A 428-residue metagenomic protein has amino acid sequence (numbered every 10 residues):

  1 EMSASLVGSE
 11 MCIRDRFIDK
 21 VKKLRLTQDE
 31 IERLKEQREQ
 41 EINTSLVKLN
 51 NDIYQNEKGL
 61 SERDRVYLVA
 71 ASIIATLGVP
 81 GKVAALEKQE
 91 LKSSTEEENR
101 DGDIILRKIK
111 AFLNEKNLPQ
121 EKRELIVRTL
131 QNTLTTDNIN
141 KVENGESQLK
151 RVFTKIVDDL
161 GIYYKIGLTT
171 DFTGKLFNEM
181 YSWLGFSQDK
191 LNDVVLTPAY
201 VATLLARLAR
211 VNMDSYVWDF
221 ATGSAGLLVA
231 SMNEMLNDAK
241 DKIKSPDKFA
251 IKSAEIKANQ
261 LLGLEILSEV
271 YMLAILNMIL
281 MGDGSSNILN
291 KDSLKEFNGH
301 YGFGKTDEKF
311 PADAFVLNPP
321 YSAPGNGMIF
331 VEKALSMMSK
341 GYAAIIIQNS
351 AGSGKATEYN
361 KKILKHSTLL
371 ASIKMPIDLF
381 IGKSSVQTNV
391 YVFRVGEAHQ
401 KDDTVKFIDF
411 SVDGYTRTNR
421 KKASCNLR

Functional and structural regions predicted by a protein language model:
M2-G8: Single conserved hydrophobic/aromatic residue that forms the stacking wall/gate of nucleotide- or nucleobase-binding
M11-C12: Active-site loops and adjacent core secondary-structure elements that bind or stabilize anionic groups
Q40-S61, I156-G161: Short amphipathic alpha-helical segments and their helix-coil junctions
Q55-V69, I166-D171: Structural motif
Y67-P80, I275-I279: Short, hydrophobic/amphipathic alpha-helical patches that form generic packing surfaces within helical domains
I74, G78-G185: Long recognition/docking surfaces used for binding and targeting
N192-A314, P324, K340, N349-S350: Conserved S-adenosyl-L-methionine
G302-F303, D307-R428: A conserved structural/catalytic subdomain of Rossmann-like adenosyl-cofactor enzymes
